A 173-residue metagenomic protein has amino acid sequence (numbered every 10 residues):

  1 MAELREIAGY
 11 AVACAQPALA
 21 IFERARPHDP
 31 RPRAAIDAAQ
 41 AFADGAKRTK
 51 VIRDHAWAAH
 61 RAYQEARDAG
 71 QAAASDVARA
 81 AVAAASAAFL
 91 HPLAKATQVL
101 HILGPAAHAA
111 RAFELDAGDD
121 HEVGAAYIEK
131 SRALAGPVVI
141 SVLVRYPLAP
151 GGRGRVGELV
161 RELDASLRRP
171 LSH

Functional and structural regions predicted by a protein language model:
M1-D120: Structured binding/interaction patches within domain cores
R31-A34, A38-A41, A107-H173: C-terminal auxiliary extensions adjacent to catalytic cores
